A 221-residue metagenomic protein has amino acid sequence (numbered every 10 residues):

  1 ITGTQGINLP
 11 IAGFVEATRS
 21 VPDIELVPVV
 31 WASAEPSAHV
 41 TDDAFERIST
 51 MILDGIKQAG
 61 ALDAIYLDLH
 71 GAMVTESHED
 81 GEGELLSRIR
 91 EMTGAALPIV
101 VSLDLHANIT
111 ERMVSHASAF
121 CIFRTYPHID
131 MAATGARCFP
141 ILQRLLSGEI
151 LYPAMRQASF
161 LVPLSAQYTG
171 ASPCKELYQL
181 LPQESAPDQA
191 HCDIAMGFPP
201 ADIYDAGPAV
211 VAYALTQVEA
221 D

Functional and structural regions predicted by a protein language model:
I1-S20: N-terminal amphipathic/basic leader segments beginning at the initiator methionine
I7, I11, T41-I52, E82 (+5 more regions): Generic structural signal for well-ordered, non-membrane alpha-helical segments in soluble metabolic enzymes
L9, H128-M131, A154-S165, H191-M196 (+1 more regions): Active-site catalytic microenvironments in core metabolic enzymes, especially phosphate/sugar-handling
V15-P36, V40-I56: Low-complexity, highly charged intrinsically disordered N-terminal segments that act as targeting/localization
T18, P22, I56-G60, T93 (+4 more regions): Structural signal for hydrophobic packing residues in well-ordered secondary-structure cores of soluble enzyme domains
D42-S49, K57-S147: Active-site histidine-anchored catalytic micro-motif
G135, F139, Q143-Q183: Conserved anion/nucleotide-ligand pocket segment
S165-D221: Hard-cation-handling environments
